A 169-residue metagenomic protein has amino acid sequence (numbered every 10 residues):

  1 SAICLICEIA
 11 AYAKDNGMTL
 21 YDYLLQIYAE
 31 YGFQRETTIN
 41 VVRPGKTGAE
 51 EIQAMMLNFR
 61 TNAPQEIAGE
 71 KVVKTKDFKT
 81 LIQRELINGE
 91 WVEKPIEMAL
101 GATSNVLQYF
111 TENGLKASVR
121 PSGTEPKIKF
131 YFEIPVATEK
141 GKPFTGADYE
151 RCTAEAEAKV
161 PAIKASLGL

Functional and structural regions predicted by a protein language model:
S1-R120, T138-P143, Y149-L169: Phosphate-binding and adjacent anionic-ligand microenvironments
A117-V119, I128-I134: Short, well-ordered beta-strand elements
G123-E125: A generic beta-sheet turn/junction motif
